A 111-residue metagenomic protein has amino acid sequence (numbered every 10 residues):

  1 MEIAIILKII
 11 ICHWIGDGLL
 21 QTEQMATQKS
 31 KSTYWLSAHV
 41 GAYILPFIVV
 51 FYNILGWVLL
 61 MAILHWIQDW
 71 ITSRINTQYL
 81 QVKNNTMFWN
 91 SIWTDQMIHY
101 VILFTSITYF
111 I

Functional and structural regions predicted by a protein language model:
M1-A4, V49-V58, I111: Transmembrane helix interruption/hinge and helix-loop junction motifs
I9-Y43, W66-T108: Interhelical loop and helix-boundary elements at the membrane-water interface of polytopic inner-membrane proteins
I48, Y52, G56-W57, W70-R74 (+1 more regions): Amphipathic alpha-helical interaction segments
V58-I67: Functional transmembrane alpha-helices
